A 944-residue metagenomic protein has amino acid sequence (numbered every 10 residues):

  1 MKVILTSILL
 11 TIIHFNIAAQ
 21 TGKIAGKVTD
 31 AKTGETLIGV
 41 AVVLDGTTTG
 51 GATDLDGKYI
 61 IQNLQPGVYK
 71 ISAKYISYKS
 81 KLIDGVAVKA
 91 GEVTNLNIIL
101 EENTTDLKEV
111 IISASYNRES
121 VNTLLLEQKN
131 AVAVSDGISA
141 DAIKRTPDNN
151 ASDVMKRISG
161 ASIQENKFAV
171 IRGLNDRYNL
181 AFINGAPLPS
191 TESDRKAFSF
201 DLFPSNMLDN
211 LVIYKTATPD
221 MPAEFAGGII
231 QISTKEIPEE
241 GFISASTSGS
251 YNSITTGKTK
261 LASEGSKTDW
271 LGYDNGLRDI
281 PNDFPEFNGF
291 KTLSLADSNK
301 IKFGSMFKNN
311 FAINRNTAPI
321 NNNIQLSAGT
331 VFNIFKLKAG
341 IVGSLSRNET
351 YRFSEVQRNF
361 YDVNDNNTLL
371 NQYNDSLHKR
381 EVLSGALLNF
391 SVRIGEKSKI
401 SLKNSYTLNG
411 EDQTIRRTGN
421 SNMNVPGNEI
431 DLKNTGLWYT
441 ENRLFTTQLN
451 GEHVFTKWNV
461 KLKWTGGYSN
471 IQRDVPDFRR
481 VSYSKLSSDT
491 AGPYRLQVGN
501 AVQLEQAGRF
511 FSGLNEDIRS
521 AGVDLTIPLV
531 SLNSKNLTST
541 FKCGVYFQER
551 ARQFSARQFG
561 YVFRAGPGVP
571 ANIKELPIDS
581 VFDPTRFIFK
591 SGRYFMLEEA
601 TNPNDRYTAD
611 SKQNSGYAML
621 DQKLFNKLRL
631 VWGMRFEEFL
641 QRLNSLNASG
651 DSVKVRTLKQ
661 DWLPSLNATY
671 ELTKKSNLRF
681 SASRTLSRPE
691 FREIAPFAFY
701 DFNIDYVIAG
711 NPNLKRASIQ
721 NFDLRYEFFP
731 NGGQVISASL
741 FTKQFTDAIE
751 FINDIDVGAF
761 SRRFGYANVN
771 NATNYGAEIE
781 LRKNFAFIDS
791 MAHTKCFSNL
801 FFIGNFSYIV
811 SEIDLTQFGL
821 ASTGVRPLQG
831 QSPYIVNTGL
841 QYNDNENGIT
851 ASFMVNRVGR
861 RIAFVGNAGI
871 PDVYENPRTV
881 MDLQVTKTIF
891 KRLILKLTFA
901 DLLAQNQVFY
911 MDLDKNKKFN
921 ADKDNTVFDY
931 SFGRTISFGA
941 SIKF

Functional and structural regions predicted by a protein language model:
K23, S305-I415, F445, P664-L666: Transmembrane beta-barrel wall of Gram-negative outer-membrane proteins
T29-T33, V40-D45, K74-I76, K89 (+3 more regions): Short, acidic, small-residue-rich periplasmic hinge/interaction motif at the N-terminus of Gram-negative outer-membrane
T47-K58: Short, acidic Ser/Thr/Gly-rich low-complexity loop/linker segments typical of extracellular and cell-surface proteins
A87, Y116-V170, D176, G185-F203 (+2 more regions): Periplasmic N-terminal accessory/gating domains of Gram-negative outer-membrane beta-barrel systems
A186-P187, D474, A491-Y494, V498 (+7 more regions): Surface-exposed extracellular loop regions of Gram-negative outer-membrane beta-barrel proteins, predominantly
V498, L514, G522, N711 (+4 more regions): Outer membrane beta-barrel strand-and-loop segments of large Gram-negative receptors, especially TonB-dependent
F741-Q744, S761-R861: Gram-negative outer-membrane beta-barrel transporters
L800-F802, R857-F864, T886-F944: C-terminal beta-signal and adjacent terminal beta-strands/loops of Gram-negative outer-membrane beta-barrel proteins
